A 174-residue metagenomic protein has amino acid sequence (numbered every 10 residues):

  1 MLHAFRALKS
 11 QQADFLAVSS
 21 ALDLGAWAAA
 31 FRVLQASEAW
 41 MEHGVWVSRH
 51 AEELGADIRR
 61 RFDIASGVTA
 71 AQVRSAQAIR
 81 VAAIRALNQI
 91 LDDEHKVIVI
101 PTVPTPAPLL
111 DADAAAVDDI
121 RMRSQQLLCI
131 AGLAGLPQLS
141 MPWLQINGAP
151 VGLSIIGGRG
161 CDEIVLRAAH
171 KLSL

Functional and structural regions predicted by a protein language model:
M1-M122: Amidase signature
L2, S124-L127, A169: Amphipathic alpha-helical segments in well-structured domains
E42-V45, C129, R167-K171: Alpha-helical scaffold segments in soluble metabolic enzymes
F62, L128-A131, I155: Generic structural hydrophobic/aromatic packing signal, biased to beta-strands
R74, L133-L174: Structural helix-boundary/capping segments
D119-M141: Small-aliphatic-rich amphipathic alpha-helix that forms the alpha element of a beta-alpha
